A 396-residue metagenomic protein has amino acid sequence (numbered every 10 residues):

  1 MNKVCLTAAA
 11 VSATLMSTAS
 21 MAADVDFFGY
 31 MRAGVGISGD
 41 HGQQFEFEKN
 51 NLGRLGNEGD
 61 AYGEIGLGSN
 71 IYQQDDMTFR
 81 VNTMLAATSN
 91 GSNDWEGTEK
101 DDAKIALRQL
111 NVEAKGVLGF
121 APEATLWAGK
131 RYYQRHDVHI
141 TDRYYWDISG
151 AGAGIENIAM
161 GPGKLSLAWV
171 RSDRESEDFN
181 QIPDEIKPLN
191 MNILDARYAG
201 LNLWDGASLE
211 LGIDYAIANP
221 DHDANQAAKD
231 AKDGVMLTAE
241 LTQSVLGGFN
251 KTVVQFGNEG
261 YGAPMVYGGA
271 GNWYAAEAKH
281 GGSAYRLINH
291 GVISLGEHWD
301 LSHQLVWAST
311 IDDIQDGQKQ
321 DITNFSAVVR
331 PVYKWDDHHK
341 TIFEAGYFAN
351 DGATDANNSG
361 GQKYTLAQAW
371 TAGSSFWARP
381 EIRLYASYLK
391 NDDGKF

Functional and structural regions predicted by a protein language model:
N2-P122, L126, E156-I158, V292 (+4 more regions): Beta-barrel outer-membrane channel/assembly domains of diderm bacteria
V25-A33, F79-T83, A124-A128, G163-L167 (+6 more regions): Transmembrane beta-strands of outer-membrane beta-barrel proteins
R32-L55, D94-K104, F120-A227, W273 (+1 more regions): Surface-exposed coil loops of outer-membrane beta-barrel proteins
A33-G39, I71, L85-G91, K130-Q134 (+8 more regions): Transmembrane beta-strands of outer-membrane beta-barrel pores
G63, A106-R108, A124, S149-A151 (+5 more regions): Residues that flank catalytic or metal-binding motifs in active/ligand-binding sites
Y72, T78-N82, L237, G360-A372 (+1 more regions): Transmembrane beta-barrel strand/turn architecture of Gram-negative outer membrane proteins
L194-N219, Q226-A353, S359-Y364, W370: Detector for outer-membrane/organellar transmembrane beta-barrel domains, recognizing the amphipathic beta-strand
